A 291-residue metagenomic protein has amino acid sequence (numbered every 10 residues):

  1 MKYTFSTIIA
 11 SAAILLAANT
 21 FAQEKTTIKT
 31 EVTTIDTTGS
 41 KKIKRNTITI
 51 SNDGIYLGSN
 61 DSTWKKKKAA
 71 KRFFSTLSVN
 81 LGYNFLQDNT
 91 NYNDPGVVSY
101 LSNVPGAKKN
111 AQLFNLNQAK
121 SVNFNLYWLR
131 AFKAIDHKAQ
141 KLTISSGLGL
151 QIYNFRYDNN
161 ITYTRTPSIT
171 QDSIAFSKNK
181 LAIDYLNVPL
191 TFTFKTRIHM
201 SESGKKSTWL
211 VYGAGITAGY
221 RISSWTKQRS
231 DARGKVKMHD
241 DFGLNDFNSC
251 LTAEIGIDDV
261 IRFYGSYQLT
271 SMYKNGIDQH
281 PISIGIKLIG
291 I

Functional and structural regions predicted by a protein language model:
M1-A69: Cleavable N-terminal export/targeting peptides
W64-F74, D88-T90, K133-L142, I198-W209: Short loop/turn motifs that connect adjacent beta-strands in outer-membrane beta-barrel proteins
F73-S75, Q118-F124, A182-V188, T208 (+2 more regions): Residues that define the transmembrane beta-barrel architecture of outer-membrane proteins
S75-V79, L142-L148, L186-V188, T208-I216 (+3 more regions): Transmembrane beta-strands of outer-membrane beta-barrel proteins
Y83-Q87, R130, L148-R156, F194-T196 (+4 more regions): Transmembrane beta-strands of outer-membrane beta-barrel pores
T90-G96, A107-V122, N154-I183, R221-D231 (+1 more regions): Extracellular/periplasm-exposed beta-strand and loop segments of Gram-negative cell-envelope proteins, dominated by
L181-S223, V260, Q279: Detector for outer-membrane/organellar transmembrane beta-barrel domains, recognizing the amphipathic beta-strand
H239-I291: Predominantly the C-terminal beta-signal and adjacent terminal strand-loop region of outer-membrane beta-barrel
